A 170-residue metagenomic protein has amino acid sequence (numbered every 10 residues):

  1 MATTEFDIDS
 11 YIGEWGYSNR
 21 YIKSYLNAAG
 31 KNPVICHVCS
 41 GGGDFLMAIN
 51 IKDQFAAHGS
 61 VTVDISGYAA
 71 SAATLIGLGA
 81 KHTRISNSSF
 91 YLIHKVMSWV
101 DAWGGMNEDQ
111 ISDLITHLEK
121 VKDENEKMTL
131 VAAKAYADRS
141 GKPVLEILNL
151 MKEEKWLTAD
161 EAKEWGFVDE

Functional and structural regions predicted by a protein language model:
M1-S24, H37-S40: STAS-typified acidic loop motif
K23-K31: Short, basic/hydrophobic alpha-helical segments
K31-P33, G59-S60: Short coil/turn segments at beta-strand junctions that form active-site/ligand-binding loops
S40-E170: Conserved catalytic cores of soluble enzyme domains, especially glycine-rich substrate-binding beta-alpha loops
